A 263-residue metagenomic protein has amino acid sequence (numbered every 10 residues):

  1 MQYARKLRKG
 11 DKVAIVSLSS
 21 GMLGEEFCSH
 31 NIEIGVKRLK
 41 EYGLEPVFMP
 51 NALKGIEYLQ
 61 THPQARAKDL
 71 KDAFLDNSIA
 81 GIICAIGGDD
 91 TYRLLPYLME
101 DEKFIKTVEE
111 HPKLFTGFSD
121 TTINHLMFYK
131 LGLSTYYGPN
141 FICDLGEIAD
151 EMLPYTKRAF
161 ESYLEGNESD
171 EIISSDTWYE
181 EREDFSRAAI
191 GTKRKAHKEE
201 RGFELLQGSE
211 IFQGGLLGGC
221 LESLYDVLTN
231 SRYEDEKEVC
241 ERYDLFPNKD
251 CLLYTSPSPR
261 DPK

Functional and structural regions predicted by a protein language model:
M1-I79: ATP/NTP phosphate-donor binding region
S19-L23, I86-T91, T116-I123: Gly/Ser/Thr-rich loops at beta-strand to alpha-helix junctions that form or flank small-molecule/cofactor-binding
L75-M99: Long, hydrophobic/aromatic-enriched structural stretches that serve as scaffold segments
D101-M127, S134-F141: Short, acidic/small-residue loops that bind anionic groups at enzyme active sites
N140-G219: Conserved anion/nucleotide-ligand pocket segment
L217, S223-L253: Oxyanion-binding "anion nests"
Y254-K263: Single conserved hydrophobic/aromatic residue that forms the stacking wall/gate of nucleotide- or nucleobase-binding
